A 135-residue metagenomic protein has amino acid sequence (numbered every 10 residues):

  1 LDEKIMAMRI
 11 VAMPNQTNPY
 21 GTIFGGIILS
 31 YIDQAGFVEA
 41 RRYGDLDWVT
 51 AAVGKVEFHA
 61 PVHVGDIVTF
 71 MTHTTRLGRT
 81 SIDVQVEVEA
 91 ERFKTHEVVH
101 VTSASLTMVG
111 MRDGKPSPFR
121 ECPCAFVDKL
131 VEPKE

Functional and structural regions predicted by a protein language model:
L1-A52, V109-E135: Hot-dog-fold acyl-thioester-processing enzymes
E3, F37-M71, T75-L77, S81-I82 (+1 more regions): Hydrophobic beta-strand-centered segment that forms part of the acyl-chain substrate-binding groove
M6-M8, H63-V64, T75-E135: HotDog/MaoC-like acyl-thioester-processing domains
P14-Q16, V53-A60, A90-R92: Short, well-ordered turn and helix-capping elements at secondary-structure junctions
